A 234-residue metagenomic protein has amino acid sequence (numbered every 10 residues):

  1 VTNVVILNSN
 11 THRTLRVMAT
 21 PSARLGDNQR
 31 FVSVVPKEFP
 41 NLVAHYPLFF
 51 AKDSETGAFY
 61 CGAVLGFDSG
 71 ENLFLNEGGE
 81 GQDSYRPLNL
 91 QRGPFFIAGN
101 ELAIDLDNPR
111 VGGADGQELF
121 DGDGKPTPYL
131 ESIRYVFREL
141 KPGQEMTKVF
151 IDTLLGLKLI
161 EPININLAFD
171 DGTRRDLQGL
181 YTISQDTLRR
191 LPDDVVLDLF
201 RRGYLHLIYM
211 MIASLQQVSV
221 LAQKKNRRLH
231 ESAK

Functional and structural regions predicted by a protein language model:
V1-V64: Short, extreme N-terminal leader segments that mark the start of a protein/domain
N41, L88-N89, K158-I160: Short solvent-exposed loop/turn micro-motifs enriched in small/polar/acidic residues
V43, Y85-L88, E145, I183: Short, well-structured alpha-helical interface segments that form or flank functional binding sites
T56-G57, G79, G172: Detector for glycine-centered tight turns/loop "hinges" at secondary-structure junctions
Y60-G122: Aromatic- and glycine-enriched beta-alpha-beta binding-site module
P94-K234: A contiguous, surface-oriented mixed alpha/beta subdomain in the mid-to-C-terminal portion of proteins that forms
